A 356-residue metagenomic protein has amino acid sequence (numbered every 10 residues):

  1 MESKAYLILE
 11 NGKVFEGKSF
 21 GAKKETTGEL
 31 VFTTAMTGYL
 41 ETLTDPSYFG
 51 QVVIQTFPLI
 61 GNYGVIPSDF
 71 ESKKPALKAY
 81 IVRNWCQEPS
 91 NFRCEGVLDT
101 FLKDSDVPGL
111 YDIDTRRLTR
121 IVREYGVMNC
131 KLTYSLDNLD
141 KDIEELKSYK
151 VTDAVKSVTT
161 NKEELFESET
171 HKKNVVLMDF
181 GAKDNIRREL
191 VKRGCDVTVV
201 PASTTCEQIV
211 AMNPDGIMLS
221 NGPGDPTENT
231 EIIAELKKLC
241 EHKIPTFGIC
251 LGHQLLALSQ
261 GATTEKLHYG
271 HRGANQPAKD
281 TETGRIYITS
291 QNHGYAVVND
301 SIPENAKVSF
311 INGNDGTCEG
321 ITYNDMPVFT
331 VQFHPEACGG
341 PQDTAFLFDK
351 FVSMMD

Functional and structural regions predicted by a protein language model:
M1-E207, A211-M212, P226, C338 (+1 more regions): RNA-binding accessory domains that recognize and position tRNA/RNA substrates
P108, N174, P245-F247, T263 (+1 more regions): Proline-centered loop/turn at the N-terminus of a beta-strand
D114, C250, H293, H334: Active-site glycine-centered loops adjacent to acidic/histidine catalytic or metal-binding residues that shape
N174-D179, T289-S290, F329-F333: Active-site-proximal beta-strand elements of phosphoester/diester hydrolases
D196, P245, I288, P327-F329: Structural signature of beta-strand start/N-cap positions in the alpha/beta core of ABC transporter nucleotide-binding
G216, S220-I288, A296, G340-M354: Cysteine-nucleophile active-site neighborhood
G284-M326: Catalytic beta-strand/loop cores that center a nucleophilic Ser/Cys/Thr and support acyl-enzyme chemistry
G320-D356: A glycine-centered loop/beta-turn motif at secondary-structure junctions
